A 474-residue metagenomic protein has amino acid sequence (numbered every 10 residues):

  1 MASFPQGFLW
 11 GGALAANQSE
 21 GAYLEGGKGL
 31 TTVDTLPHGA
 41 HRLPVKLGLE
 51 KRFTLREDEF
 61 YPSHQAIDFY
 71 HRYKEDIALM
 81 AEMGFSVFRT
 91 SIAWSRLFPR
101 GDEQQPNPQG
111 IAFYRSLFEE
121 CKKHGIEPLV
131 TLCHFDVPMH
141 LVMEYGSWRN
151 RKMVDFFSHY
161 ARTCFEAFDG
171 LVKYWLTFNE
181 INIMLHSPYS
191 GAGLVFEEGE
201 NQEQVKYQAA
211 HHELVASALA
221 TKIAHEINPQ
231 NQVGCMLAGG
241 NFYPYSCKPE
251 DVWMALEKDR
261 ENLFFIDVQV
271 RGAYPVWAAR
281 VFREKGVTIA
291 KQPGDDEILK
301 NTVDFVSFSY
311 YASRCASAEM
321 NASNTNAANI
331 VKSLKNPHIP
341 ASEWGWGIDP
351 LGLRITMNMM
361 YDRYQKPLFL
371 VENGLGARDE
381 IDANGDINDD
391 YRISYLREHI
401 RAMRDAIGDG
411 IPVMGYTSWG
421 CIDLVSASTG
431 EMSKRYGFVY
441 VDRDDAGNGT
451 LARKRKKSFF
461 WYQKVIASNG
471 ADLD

Functional and structural regions predicted by a protein language model:
M1-E57, A81, R100-D102, I111-D474: Active-site region of glycoside hydrolase catalytic domains
G7-L9, Y70, V87: A common structural microfeature
D58-R72, R149-R151: Active-site mouth loops of central-metabolism enzymes
Q65-A78, P99, G110: Internal amphipathic alpha-helical repeat/solenoid segments
R72-A93, N301-V306: Catalytic domains of carbohydrate-active enzymes, especially glycoside hydrolases
S86, S95-L97, F135-V137: A short acidic, glycine/proline-enriched capping/turn motif at secondary-structure boundaries, especially helix N-cap
I92-P106: Glycine-rich, proline-tolerant flexible connector loops at the mouths of alpha/beta enzymes
